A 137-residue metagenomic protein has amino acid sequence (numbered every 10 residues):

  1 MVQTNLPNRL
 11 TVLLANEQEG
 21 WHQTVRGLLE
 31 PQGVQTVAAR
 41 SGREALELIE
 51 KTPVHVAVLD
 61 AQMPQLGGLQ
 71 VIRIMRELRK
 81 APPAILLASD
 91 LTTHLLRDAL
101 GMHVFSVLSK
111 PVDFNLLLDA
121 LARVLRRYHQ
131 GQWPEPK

Functional and structural regions predicted by a protein language model:
E19-V37, M102: Two-component/phosphorelay signaling modules centered on CheY-like receiver
A38-V56: Acidic, metal-coordinating helix/loop segments flanking the phosphotransfer/catalytic sites of two-component signaling
S41-E44, L66-Q70: Acidic catalytic/metal-coordinating carboxylates
E47, L69-K80: Short amphipathic alpha-helix used as the core "switch/output" element in two-component signaling
D60, A88: Active-site residues of response regulator receiver
M63: Receiver (REC) domain active-site loop signature in two-component systems and cognate sites in sensor histidine kinases
Q70, L91-V107: Alpha4 helix (beta4-alpha4-beta5 surface) of REC/receiver domains from two-component response regulators
V112-L125, H129: C-terminal output helix
